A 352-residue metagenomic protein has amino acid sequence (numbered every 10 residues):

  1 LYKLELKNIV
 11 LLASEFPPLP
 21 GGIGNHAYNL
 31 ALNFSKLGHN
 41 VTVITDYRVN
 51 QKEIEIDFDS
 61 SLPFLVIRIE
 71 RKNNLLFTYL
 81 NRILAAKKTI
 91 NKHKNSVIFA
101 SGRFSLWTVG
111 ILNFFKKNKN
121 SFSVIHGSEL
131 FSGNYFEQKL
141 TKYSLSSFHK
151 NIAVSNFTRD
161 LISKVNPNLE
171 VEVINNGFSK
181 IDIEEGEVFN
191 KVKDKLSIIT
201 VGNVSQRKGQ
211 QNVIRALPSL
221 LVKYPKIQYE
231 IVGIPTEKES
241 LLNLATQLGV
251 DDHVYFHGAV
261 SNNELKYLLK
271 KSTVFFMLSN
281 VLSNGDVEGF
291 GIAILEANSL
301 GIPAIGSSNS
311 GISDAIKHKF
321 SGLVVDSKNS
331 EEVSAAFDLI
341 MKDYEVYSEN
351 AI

Functional and structural regions predicted by a protein language model:
Y47, F157, G177: Carbohydrate-associated surface elements
A100-L106: Short His-centered aromatic/hydrophobic patch
N190-K208, I214-L217, F275: Conserved donor-binding/catalytic core segment of Leloir-type glycosyltransferases
K226, H253, L339, E345-I352: A short, well-ordered alpha-helix in the C-terminal region of glycosyltransferases
L241-E264, V274: Nucleotide-activated donor-binding/catalytic signature segment of Leloir-type glycosyltransferases, i.e., the conserved
K270-G285, I302: Acidic donor-binding loop of glycosyltransferase active sites
I294-S299, P303-G306, I316: Short hydrophobic beta-strand element within catalytic cores of glycosyltransferases and related nucleotide-activated
K317-K319, L323-S330, F337-E345: Conserved acidic donor-binding segment of nucleotide-sugar-dependent glycosyltransferases
